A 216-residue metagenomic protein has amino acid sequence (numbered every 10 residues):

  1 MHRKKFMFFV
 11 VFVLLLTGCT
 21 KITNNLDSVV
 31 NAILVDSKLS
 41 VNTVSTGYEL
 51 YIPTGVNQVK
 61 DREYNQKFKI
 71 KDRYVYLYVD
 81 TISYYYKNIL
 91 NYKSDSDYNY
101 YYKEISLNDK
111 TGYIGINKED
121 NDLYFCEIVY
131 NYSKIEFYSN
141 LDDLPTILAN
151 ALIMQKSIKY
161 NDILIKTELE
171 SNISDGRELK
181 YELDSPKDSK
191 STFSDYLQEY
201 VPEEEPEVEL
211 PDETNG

Functional and structural regions predicted by a protein language model:
M1-K5: Positively charged n-region of N-terminal signal peptides that target proteins for export
F6-F12: Sec-dependent N-terminal signal peptides
L15-G18: C-terminal motif of bacterial Sec signal peptides marking the signal peptidase cleavage site
T20-T23: Bacterial signal peptide processing site
S28-E49: Post-signal peptide N-terminal segment of mature Sec-exported envelope proteins
S45-S94: Secretory pathway targeting signatures of secreted, lumenal, and periplasmic proteins
D97-A149, E182-S191: Signature of long, low-cysteine stretches enriched in small and polar/charged residues
N140-G216: Surface-exposed amphipathic alpha-helical segments
